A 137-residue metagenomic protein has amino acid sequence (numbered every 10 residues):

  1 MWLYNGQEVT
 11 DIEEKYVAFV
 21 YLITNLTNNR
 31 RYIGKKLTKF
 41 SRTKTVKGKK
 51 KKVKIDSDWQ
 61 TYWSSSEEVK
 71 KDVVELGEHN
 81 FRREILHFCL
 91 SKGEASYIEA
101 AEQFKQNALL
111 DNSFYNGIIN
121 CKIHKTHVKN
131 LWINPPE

Functional and structural regions predicted by a protein language model:
M1-E137: Structure-specific nucleic-acid interaction/processing domains
